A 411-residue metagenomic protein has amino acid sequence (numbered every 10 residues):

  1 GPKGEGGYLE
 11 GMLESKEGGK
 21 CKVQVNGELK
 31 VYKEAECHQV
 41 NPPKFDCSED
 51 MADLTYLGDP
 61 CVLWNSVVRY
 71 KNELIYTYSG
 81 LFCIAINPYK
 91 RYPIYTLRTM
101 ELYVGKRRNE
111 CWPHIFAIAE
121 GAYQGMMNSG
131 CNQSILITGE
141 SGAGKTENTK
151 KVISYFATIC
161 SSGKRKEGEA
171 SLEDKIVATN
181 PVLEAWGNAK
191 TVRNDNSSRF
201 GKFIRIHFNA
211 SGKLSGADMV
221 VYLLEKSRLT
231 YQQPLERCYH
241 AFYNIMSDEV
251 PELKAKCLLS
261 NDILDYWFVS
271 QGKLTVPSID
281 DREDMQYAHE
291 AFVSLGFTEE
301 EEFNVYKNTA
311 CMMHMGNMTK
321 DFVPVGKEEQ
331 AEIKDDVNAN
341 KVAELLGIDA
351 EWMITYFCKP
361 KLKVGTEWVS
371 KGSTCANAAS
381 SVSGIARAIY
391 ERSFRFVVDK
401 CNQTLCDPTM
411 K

Functional and structural regions predicted by a protein language model:
G1-K3: Short coil-to-beta transition motif at edge beta-strands of beta-rich domains
G6-G18, Q24-K411: N-terminal switch/interaction subdomains of large nucleotide-dependent motors and GTPases
